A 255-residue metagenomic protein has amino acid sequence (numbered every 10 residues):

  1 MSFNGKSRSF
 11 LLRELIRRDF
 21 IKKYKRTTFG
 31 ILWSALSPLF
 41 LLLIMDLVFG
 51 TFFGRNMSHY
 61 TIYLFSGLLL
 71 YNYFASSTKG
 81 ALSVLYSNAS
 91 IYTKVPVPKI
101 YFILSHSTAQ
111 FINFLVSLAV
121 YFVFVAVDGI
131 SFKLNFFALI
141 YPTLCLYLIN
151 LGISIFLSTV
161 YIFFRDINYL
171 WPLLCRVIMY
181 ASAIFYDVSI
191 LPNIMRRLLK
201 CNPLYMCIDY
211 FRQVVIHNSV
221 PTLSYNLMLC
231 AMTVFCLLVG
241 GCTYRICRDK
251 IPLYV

Functional and structural regions predicted by a protein language model:
M1-V255: Hydrophobic transmembrane alpha-helices and immediately adjacent juxtamembrane helices of multi-pass inner-membrane
